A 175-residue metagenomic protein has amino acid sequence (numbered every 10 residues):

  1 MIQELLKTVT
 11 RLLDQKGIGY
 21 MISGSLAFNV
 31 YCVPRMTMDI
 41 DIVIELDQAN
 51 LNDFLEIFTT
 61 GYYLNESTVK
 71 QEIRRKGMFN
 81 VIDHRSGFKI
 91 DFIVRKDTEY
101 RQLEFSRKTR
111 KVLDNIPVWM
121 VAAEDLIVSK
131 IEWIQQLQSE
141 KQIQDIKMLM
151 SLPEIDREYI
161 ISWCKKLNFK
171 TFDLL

Functional and structural regions predicted by a protein language model:
M1-L175: Compositionally biased terminal segments of proteins
